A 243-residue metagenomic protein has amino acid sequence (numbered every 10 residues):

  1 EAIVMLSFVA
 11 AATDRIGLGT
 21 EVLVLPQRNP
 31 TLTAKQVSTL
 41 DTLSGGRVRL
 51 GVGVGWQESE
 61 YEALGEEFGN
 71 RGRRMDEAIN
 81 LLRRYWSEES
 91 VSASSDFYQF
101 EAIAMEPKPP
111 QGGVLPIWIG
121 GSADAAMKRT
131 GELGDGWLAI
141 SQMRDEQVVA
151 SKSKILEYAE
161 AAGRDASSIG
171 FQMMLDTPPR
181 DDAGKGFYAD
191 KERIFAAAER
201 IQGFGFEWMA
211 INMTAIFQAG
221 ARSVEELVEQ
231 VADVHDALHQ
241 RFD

Functional and structural regions predicted by a protein language model:
E1-D243: Active-site-adjacent structural elements that line small-molecule/cofactor binding pockets in enzymes
